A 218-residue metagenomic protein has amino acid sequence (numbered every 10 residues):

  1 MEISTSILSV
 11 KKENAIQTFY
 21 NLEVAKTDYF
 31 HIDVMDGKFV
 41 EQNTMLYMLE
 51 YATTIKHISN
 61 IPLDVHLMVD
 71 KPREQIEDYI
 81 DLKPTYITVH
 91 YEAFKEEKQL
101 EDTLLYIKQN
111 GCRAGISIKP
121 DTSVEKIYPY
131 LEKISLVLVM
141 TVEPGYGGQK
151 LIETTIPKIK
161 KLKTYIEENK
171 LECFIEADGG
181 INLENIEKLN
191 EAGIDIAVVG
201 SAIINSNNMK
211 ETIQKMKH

Functional and structural regions predicted by a protein language model:
I3-S6, F30-I32, L63-L67, I87-V89 (+4 more regions): Hydrophobic faces of well-ordered beta-strands that scaffold small-molecule active sites in alpha/beta enzyme cores
A15, L22, F30-D33, Y79 (+6 more regions): Conserved, mostly hydrophobic/aromatic
A15-Y20, K71-D81, T122-I134, G180-A197: Catalytic cores of alpha/beta
F30-L49, Y91-A93, V142-G148: Glycine-rich, proline-tolerant flexible connector loops at the mouths of alpha/beta enzymes
T44-T103, I116: Glycine/small-residue-rich loop that forms an oxyanion/phosphate-binding "nest" at active or ligand-binding sites
M45-V65, Y106-G115, T155-I175, G179 (+1 more regions): Alpha-helix-loop-beta-strand connector modules within alpha/beta enzyme cores
Y86-K95, L138-Q149, A192-T212: Glycine-rich phosphate-binding active-site loops on the catalytic face of alpha/beta enzymes
S117-T155: Histidine/lysine/aspartate-rich catalytic loop segments that bind and position anionic ligands
